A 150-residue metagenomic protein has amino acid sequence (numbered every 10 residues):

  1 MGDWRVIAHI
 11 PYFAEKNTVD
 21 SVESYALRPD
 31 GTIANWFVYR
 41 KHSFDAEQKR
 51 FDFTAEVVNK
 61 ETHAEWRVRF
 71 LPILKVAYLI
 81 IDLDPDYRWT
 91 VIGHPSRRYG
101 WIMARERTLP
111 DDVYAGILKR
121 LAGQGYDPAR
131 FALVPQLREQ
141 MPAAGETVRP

Functional and structural regions predicted by a protein language model:
M1-P150: A beta-rich soluble binding module of mature secreted/lumenal proteins
